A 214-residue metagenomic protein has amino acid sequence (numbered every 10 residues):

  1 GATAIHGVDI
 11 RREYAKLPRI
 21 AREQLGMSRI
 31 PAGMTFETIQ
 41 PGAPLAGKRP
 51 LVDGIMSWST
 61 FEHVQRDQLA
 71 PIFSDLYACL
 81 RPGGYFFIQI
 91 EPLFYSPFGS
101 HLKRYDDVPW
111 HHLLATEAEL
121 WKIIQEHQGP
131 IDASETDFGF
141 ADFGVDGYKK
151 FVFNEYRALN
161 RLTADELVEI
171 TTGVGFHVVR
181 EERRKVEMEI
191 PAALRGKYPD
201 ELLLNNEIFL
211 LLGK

Functional and structural regions predicted by a protein language model:
G1-L45: Class I SAM-dependent methyltransferase SAM/SAH-binding core
G42-I55: A short acidic, Gly/Pro-enriched loop at the edge of an enzyme's catalytic core that lines a small-molecule cofactor
V52-D67: A short SAM/SAH-binding and catalytic strip from SAM-dependent methyltransferases
A70-Y85: A short glycine-rich, Lys/Arg-flanked "PGG" loop and its adjoining helix->strand segment in the class I
Y85-T136: Conserved class I S-adenosyl-L-methionine
G99-D107, A133-A158: Short, glycine-/aromatic-enriched active-site segment of Class I SAM-dependent methyltransferases
R157-E181: Short alpha-helix
V174-H177, L194-K214: Core SAM-dependent methyltransferase catalytic element
